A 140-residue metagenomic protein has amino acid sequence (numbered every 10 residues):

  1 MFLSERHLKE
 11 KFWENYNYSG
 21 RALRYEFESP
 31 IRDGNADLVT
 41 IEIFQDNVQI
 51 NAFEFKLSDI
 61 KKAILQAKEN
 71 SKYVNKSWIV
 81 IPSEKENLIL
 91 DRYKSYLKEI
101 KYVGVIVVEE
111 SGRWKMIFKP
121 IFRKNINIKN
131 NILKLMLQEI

Functional and structural regions predicted by a protein language model:
M1-G34, F44-D46: Acidic-basic catalytic patches of nuclease active cores, encompassing PD-(D/E)XK and other metal-cofactor nuclease
F2, S29, K56-L57, S83: Short loop or secondary-structure boundary microenvironments that flank and position key functional residues
F12, L38-T40, Q49-D59: Conserved catalytic cores of phosphodiester-cleaving nucleases, focusing on short active-site segments
G34, Q49-N51, N75: A generic structural signal for short beta-strands and their flanking turns/coil linkers
G34-A36, V103: Change "...and in nucleic-acid phosphodiester-cleaving endonucleases..." to "...and in nucleic-acid processing enzymes
I41-I43, V108: A generic structural motif
L57-V108: Catalytic cores of nucleic-acid endonucleases
E99-I140: Non-catalytic C-terminal interaction segments of nucleic acid-processing enzymes
